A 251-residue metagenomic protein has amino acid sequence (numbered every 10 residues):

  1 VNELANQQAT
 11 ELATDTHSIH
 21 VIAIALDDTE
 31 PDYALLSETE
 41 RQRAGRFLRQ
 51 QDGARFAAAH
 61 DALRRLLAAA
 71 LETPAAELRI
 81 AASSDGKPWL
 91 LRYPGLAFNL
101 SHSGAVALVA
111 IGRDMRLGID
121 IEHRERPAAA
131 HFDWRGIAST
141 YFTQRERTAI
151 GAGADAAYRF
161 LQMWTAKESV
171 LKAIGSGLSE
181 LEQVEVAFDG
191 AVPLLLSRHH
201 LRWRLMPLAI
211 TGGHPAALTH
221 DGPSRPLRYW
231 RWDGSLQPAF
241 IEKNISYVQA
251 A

Functional and structural regions predicted by a protein language model:
N2-A251: Core catalytic alpha/beta fold that binds nucleotide/phospho-ligands
